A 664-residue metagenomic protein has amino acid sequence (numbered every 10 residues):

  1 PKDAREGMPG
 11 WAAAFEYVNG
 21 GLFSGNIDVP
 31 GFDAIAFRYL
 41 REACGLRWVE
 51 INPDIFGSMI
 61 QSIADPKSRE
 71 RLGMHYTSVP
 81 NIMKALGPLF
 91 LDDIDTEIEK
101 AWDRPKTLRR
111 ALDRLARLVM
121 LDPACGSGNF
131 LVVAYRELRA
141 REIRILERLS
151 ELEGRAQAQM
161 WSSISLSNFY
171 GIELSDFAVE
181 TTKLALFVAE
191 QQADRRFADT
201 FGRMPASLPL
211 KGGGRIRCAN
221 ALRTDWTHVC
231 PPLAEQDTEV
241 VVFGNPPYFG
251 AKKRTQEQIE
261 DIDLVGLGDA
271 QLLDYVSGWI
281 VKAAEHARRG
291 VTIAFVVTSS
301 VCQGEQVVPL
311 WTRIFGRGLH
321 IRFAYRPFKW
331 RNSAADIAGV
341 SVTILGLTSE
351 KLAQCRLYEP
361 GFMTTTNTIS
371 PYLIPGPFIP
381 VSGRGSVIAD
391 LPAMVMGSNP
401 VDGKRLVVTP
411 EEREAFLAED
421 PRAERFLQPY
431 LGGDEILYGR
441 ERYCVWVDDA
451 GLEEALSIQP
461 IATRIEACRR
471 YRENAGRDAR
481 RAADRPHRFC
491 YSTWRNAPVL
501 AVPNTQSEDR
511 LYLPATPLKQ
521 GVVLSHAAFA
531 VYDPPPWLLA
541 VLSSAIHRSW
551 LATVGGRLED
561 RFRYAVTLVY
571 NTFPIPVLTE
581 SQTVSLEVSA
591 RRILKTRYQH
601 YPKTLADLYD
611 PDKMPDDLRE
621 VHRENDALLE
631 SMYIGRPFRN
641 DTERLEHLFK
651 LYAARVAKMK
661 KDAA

Functional and structural regions predicted by a protein language model:
P1-E137, N168-T181, A185, T200 (+11 more regions): Preference for the N-terminal adenyl/adenosyl cofactor-binding alpha/beta module
S68, A101-V119, L210-V241, K329-W330 (+2 more regions): Flexible, glycine/threonine-enriched loop-and-boundary segments that flank and lead into catalytic domains of large
N81, V132, R139, V179 (+12 more regions): Signature of N6-adenine DNA methyltransferases within the class I
T96-A116, L138-S167, E190-G212: Flexible phosphate/Mg2+-sensing switch loops adjacent to catalytic phosphate-binding sites
C125, P460-C468, I575-A664: Non-catalytic DNA-recognition/assembly elements of restriction-modification systems
R326, Q506-V522, A540, S549-D560: Short, ligand-facing micro-motifs at secondary-structure edges
G383-H526, D641-A664: Segments forming glycine/polar-rich beta-alpha architectures that bind adenosine-containing cofactors
F529-N571, S581-R592, T596: Basic, amphipathic alpha-helical recognition segments used for DNA target recognition
